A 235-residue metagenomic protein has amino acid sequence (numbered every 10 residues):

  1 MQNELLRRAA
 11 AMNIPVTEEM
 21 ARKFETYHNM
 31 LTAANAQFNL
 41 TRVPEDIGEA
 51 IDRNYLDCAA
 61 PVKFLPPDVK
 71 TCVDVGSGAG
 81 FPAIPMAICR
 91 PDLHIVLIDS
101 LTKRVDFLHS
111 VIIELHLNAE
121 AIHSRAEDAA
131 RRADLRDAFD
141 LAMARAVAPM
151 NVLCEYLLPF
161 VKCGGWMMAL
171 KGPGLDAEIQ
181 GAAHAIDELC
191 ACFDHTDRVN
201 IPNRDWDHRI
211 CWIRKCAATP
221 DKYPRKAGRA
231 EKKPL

Functional and structural regions predicted by a protein language model:
M1-V69, V73, K103-N118: Class I SAM-dependent transferase core
L31, M86, L108, K171 (+1 more regions): Residue-level signal for inorganic ion chemistry
L56-A148, C154: Conserved SAM/SAH cofactor-binding pocket of Class I
R90, V161-C163: Helix-to-beta-strand junctions that scaffold the AdoMet/dcAdoMet cofactor pocket in Class I SAM-dependent enzymes
R104-D106, L175, I179: Short alpha-helix immediately C-terminal to the canonical SAM-binding loop
E127, P149, G172-D176, I201: Short "lid" loop at the C-terminus of a central beta-strand within the Rossmann-like core of SAM-dependent
G164-G174: Conserved beta-strand signature within the Rossmann-like core of class I S-adenosyl-L-methionine
Q180-L235: SAM/dcSAM-binding transferase cores
